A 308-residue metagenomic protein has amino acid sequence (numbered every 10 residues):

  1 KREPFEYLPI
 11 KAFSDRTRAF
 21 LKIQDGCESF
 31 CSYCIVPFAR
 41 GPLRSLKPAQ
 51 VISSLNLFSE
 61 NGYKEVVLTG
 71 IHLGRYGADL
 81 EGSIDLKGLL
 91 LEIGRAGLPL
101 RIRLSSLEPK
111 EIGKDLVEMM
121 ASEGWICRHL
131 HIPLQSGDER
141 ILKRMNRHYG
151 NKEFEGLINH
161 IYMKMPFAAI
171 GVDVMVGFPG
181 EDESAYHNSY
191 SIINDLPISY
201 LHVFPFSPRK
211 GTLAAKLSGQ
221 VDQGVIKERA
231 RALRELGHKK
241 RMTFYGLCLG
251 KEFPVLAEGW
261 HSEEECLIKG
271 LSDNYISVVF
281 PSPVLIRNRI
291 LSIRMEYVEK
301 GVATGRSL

Functional and structural regions predicted by a protein language model:
K1-Y76, L91, D115, L130 (+5 more regions): Proteins enriched for Cys/Gly/acidic motifs involved in redox and nucleic-acid/cofactor modification
F13-T17, C27-S29, I126, S136 (+5 more regions): Short flexible coil/turn linkers enriched for glycine and charged/polar residues that connect secondary-structure
C31, V51, L68, L104 (+7 more regions): Conserved, mostly hydrophobic/aromatic
E60-E183: Conserved SAM/AdoMet-binding glycine-rich loop
E181, L196-I198: Contiguous mid-protein beta-loop-alpha structural module that forms a pocket-lining wall or clamp of enzyme active
R209-A215: Conserved loop-to-beta-strand segment in the C-terminal subdomain of adenylate-forming
K216-L308: Terminal RNA-binding accessory module
